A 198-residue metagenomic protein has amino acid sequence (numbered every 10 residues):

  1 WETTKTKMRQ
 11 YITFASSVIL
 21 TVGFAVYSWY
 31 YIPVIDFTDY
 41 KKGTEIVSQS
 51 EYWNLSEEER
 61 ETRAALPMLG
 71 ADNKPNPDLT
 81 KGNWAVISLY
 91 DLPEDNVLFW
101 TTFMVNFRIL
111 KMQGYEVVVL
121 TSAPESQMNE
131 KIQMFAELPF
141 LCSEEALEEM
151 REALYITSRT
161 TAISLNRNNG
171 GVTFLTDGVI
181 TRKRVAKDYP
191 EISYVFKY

Functional and structural regions predicted by a protein language model:
W1-S17: Cytosolic-side transmembrane helix boundary signature
T6-Y11, T62, P124, T157: Alpha-helix capping and helix-coil boundary motifs
V18-R108: Membrane-interface segments at or immediately adjacent to transmembrane helices that form the boundary between
N76-Y90, E94-Y198: Solvent-exposed soluble domains appended to multi-pass membrane proteins
